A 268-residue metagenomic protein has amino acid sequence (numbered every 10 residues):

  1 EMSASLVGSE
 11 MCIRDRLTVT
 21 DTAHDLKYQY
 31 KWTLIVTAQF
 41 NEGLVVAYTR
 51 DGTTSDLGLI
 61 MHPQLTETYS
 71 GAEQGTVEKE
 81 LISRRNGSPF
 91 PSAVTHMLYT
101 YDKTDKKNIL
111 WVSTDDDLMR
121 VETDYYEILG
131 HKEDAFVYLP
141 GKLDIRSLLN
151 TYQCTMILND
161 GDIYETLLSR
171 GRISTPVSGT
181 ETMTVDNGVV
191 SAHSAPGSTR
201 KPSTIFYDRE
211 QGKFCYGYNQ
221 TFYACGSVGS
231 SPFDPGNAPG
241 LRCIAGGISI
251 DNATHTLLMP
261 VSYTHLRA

Functional and structural regions predicted by a protein language model:
M2, L6-D15, T264-A268: Conserved small/polar residues in nucleotide/adenosyl-binding loops
T22-H24: Short acidic/polar inter-strand loop motif in beta-rich domains
Y28-N41: C-terminal edge beta-strand
A47-S113: Conserved, compact domain cores that house catalytic/ligand-binding motifs in diverse enzymes and effector modules
K107-R267: Preference for solvent-exposed, low-hydrophobicity sequence contexts
